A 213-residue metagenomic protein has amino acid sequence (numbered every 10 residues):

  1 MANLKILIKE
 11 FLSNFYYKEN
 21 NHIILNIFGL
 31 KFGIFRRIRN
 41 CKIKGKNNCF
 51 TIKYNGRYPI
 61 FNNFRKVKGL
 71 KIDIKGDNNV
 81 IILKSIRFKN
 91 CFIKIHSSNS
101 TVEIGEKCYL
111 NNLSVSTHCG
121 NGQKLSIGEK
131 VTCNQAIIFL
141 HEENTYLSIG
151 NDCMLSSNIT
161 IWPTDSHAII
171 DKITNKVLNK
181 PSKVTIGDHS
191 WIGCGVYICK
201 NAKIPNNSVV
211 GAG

Functional and structural regions predicted by a protein language model:
M1-K71, K75-N78, S85, D152 (+6 more regions): Terminal amphipathic alpha-helical/low-complexity segments used for targeting or macromolecular assembly
L70-A202: Flexible, glycine/small-residue-enriched loop-and-beta-strand segment within the central core of proteins
